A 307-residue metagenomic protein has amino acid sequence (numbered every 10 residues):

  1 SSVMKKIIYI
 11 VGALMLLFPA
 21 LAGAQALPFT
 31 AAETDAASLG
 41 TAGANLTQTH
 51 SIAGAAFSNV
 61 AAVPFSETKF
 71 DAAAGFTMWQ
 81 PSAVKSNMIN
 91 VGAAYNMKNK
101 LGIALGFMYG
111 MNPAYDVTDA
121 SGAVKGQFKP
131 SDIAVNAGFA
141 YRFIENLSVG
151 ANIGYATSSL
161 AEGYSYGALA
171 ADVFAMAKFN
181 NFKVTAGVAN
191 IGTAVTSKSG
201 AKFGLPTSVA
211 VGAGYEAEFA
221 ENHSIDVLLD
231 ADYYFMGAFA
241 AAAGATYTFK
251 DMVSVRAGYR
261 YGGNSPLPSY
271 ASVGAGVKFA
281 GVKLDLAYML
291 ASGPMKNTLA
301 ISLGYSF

Functional and structural regions predicted by a protein language model:
S1-A36: Cleavable N-terminal export/targeting peptides
Q25-F307: Subset of outer-membrane beta-barrel
